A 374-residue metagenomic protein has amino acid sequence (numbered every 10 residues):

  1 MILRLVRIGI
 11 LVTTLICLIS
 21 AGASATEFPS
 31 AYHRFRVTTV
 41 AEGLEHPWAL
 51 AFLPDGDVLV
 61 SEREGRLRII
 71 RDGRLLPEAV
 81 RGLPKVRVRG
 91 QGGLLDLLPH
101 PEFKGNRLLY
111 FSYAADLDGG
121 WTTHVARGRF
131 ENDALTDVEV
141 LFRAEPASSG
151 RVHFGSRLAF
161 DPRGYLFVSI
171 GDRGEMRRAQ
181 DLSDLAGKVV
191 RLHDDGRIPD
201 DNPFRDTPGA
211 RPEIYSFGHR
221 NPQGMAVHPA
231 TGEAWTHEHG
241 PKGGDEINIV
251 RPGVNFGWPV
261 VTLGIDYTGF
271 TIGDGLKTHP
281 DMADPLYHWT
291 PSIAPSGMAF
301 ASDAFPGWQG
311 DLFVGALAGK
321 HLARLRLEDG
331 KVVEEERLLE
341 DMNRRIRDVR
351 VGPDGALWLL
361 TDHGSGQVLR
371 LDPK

Functional and structural regions predicted by a protein language model:
I2-I10: Bacterial N-terminal signal peptides that target proteins for export
G9-S20: Bacterial N-terminal signal peptides
G22-M176, G224-V227, G232-G240, P291-E328 (+1 more regions): Acidic, Gly/Ser/Thr-rich repeat motifs that build Ca2+-stabilized beta-propeller blades
S24-R36, L75, L135, R197-T207 (+1 more regions): Blade/loop signatures of beta-propeller domains
T38-T39, P77-P84, T136-R143, D200-F204 (+2 more regions): Beta-propeller fold detector
H124-N132, S183-D194, V250: Beta-propeller blade signature
V168-L185, E246: Short, conserved, GDST-rich strand-edge loop motifs in beta-rich repeat architectures
V333-V351: Conserved blade-ending motifs and adjacent loop-strand segments that build the rim/top face of beta-propeller domains
